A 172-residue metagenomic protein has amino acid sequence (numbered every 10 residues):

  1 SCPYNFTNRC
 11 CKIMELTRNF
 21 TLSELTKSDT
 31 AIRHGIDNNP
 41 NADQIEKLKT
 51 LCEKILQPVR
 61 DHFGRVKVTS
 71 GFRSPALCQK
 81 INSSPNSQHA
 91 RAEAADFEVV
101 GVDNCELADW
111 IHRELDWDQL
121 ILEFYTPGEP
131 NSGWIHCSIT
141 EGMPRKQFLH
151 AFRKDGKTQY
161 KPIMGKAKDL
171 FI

Functional and structural regions predicted by a protein language model:
C2-R60, R153-I172: Extracytoplasmic cell-surface/polysaccharide-interacting catalytic and binding patches
R9, V99-I172: Catalytic cores and adjacent binding grooves of peptidoglycan-active enzymes
L56-N82: Extended, low-complexity, intrinsically disordered C-terminal regulatory tails of eukaryotic serine/threonine kinases
K67-T69, A94-E98, H136: Structural recognition of the beta-strand scaffold that forms the well-ordered cores of secreted hydrolase catalytic
L77, N86, D116: Glycine-rich, flexible loop/turn motifs
K80-A90, Y125-G128: Short, flexible, solvent-exposed loop/turn segments with mixed acidic/basic and small polar residues
P85-E106: Acidic, His- and aromatic-enriched active-site or binding-groove loops in soluble protein domains that engage sugars
